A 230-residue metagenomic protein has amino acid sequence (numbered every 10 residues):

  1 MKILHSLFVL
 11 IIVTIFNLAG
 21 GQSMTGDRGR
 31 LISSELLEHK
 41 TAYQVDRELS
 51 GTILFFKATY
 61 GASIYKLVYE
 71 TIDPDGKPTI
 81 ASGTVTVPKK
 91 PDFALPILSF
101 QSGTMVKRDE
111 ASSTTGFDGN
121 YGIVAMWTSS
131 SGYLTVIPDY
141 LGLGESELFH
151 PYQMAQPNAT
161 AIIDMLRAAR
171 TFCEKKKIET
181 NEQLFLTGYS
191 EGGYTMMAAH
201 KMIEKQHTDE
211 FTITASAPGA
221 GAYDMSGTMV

Functional and structural regions predicted by a protein language model:
M1-S23: Bacterial Sec-dependent N-terminal signal peptides
G20-F93: Catalytic-loop region of hydrolases
P74-S82, T86-W127: Short, surface-exposed "cap/lid" segments of acyl-processing enzymes
V87-A94, R167-Y189, Q206-F211: Gly/Ser-rich "nucleophile elbow"/oxyanion-hole loop immediately N-terminal to the catalytic nucleophile in hydrolases
I97, S129-D139: A fold-wide structural signal in alpha/beta-hydrolase
Y152-E174: Alpha/beta-hydrolase active-site loop
G188-G192, M196: Gly/Ala-rich beta-loop-alpha elbow adjacent to hydrolase catalytic centers
K205-V230: Alpha/beta-hydrolase-fold enzymes
